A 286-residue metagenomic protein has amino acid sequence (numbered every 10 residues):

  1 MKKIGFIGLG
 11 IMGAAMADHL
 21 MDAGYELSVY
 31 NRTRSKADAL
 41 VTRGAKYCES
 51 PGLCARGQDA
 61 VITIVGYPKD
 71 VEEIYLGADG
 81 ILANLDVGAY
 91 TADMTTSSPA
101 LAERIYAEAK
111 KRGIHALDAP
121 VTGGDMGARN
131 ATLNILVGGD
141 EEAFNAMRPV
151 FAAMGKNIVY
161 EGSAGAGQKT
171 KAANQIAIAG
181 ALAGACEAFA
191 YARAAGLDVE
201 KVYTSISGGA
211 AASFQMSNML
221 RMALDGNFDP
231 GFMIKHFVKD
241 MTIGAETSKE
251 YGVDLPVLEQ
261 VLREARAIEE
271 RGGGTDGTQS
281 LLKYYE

Functional and structural regions predicted by a protein language model:
M1-T63, A89, M94-T95, D125: NAD(P)+-binding Rossmann beta1-loop-alpha1 motif at the extreme N-terminus of oxidoreductases
I4, S97-A179: Rossmann-fold dinucleotide-binding core
L27, Y47, A116-L117, I158 (+2 more regions): Hydrophobic beta-strand scaffold residues
P51-R56, A60-V61, P68-L133: Rossmann-like NAD(P)(H) cofactor-binding subdomain of soluble oxidoreductases
A166-Y285: Helical "substrate-binding/catalytic lid" subdomain of Rossmann-like NAD(P)-dependent dehydrogenases/reductases
